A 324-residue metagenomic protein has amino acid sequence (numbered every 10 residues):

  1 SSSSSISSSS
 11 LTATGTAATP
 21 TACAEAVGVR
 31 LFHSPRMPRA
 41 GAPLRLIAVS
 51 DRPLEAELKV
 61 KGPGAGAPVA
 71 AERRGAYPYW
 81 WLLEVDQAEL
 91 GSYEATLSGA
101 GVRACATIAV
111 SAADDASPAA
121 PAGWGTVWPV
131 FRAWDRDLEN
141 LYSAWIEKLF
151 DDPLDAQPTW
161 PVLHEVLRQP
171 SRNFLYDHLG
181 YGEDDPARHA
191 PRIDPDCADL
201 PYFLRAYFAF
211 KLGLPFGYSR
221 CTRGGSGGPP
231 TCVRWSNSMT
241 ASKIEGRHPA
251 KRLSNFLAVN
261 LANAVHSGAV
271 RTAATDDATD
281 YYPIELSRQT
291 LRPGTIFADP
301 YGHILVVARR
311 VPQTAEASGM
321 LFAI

Functional and structural regions predicted by a protein language model:
G15-R39, L44, D51: Short, compositionally biased P/S/T/A/G/V-rich stretches that sit at domain boundaries
S50-A56: Short proline/glycine-enriched turn/loop motifs at strand-loop junctions of beta-rich domains
L58, E89-V102: Short, aromatic- and glycine-rich surface loops/edge beta-strands on solvent-exposed regions
A70-A71, V102-S117: Edge beta-strands of extracellular beta-sandwich domains
R74-L82: Aromatic sugar-binding surface patches on proteins that engage polysaccharides or sugar-phosphate polymers
D115-L253: Active-site-adjacent structural elements in enzyme catalytic domains
V233-P293: Conserved active-site-adjacent core of cysteine acyl-enzyme catalytic domains
H303-Q313: Short beta-strand-centered aromatic/proline hotspots
